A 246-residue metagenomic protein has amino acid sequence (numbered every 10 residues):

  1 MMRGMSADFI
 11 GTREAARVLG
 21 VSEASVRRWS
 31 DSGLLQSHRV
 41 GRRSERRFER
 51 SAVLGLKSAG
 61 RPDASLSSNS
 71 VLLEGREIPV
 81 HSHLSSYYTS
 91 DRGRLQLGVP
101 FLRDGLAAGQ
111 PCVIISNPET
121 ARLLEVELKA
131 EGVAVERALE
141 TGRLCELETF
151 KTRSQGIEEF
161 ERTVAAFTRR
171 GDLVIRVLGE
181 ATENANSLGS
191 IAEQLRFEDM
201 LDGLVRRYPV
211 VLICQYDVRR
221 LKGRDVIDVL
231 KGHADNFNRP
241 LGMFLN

Functional and structural regions predicted by a protein language model:
M1-G4: Short, Lys/Arg-enriched N-terminal segments with co-localized hydrophobic residues within the first ~10-30 amino acids
S6-L34, S44-L54, S58-N246: Non-catalytic regulatory/interaction regions at protein termini and inter-domain linkers
S37: Short beta-strand "wing" residues that participate in macromolecule-binding interfaces
